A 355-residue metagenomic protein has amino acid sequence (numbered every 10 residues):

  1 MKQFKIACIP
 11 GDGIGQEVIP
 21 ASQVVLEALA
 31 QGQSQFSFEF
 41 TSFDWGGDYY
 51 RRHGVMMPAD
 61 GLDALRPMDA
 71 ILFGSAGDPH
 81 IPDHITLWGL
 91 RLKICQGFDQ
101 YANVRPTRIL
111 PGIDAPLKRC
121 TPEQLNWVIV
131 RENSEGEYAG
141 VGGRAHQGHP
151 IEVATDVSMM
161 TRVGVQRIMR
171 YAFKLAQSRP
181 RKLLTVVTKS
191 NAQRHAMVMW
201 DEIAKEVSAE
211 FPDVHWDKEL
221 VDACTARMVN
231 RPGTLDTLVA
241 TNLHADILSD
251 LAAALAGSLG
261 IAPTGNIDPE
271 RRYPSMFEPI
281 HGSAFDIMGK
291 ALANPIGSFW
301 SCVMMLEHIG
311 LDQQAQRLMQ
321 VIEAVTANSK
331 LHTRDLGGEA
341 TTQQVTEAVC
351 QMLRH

Functional and structural regions predicted by a protein language model:
A7-V24, A28-L29, H149-V221: Glycine-rich phosphate/diphosphate-binding loop of Rossmann-like nucleotide-binding domains
D12-G15, D69, V130, A172 (+5 more regions): Buried hydrophobic positions in well-ordered alpha/beta secondary-structure cores of metabolic enzymes
S22, L26, A204, S298-L306 (+1 more regions): Buried hydrophobic packing segments
Q35-A59, M228: N-terminal beta-loop-helix "entrance" segment that forms/cooperates in small-molecule cofactor or anionic ligand
G47-Y49, V104, R227-K330: Glycine-rich phosphate/nucleotide-binding loop
Y50-T155, L243: N-terminal glycine-rich phosphate/adenylate-binding segment common to multiple enzyme folds
G112, E219-A226: Short acidic loop-to-helix transition motifs that present clustered carboxylates
G140-V186, S190-R194, D312, R317 (+1 more regions): Glycine-rich phosphate/pyrophosphate-binding loop and the adjoining helix
